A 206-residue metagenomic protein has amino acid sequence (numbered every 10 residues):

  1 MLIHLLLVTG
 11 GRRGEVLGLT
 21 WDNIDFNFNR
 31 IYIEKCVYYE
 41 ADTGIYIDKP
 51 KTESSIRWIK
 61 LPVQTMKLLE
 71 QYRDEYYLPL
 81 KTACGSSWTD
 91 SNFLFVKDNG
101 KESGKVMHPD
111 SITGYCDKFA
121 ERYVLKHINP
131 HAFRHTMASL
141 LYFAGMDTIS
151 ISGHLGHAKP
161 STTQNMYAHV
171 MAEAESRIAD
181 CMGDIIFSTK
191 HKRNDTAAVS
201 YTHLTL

Functional and structural regions predicted by a protein language model:
M1-L19, F26-N27, Y38, S54-I56 (+3 more regions): Basic, Lys/Arg- and aromatic-enriched nucleic-acid-binding interface segment
H4, V8-E15, D110-S111, Y115-R122 (+2 more regions): C-terminal catalytic core of tyrosine-transesterase DNA break-rejoin enzymes
N23, Y76, T136, A158 (+2 more regions): The DNA-recognition helices of helix-turn-helix-type DNA-binding domains
N23-R30, H127, M146-A168, N194: Short, polar N-cap/turn motifs at the start of nucleic acid-interacting alpha helices
F28, A41, I45-I56, K60-T65 (+2 more regions): C-terminal secondary-structure termini that scaffold catalytic or DNA-interacting sites
V37-Y39, L155-C181: Catalytic-site neighborhood detector that most strongly recognizes the C-terminal catalytic loop/helix of tyrosine
Y46-I56, D98-H108, V124-A132, H169-E173: Short, contiguous acidic/charged loop-to-helix segments that flank catalytic cores in large enzymes
P62-L125: Active-site/catalytic core of tyrosine-dependent DNA strand-transfer enzymes
